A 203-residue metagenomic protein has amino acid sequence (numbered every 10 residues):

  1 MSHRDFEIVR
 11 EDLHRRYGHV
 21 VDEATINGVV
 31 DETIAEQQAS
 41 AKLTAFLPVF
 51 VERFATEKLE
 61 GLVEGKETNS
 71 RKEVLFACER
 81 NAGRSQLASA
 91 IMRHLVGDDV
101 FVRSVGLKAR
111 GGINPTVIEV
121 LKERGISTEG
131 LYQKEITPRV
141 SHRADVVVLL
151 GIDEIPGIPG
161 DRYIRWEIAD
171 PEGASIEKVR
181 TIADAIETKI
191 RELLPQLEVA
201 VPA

Functional and structural regions predicted by a protein language model:
H3, E7, E11, R15 (+1 more regions): Phosphate-binding/catalytic loops
D5-I8, D12-R16, V21, T25 (+2 more regions): Basic, alpha-helical nucleic-acid-binding regions used in initiation and control of genome expression
E32, V49, R53-E57, A90 (+2 more regions): Short, residue-level hotspots on alpha-helical faces of the histone-fold and other alpha-helical interaction modules
A39-K66, S70: Short, charged early-sequence alpha-helical segments and their helix-coil boundaries
G61-T137: Conserved active-site segments centered on acidic
R103, V146-V148, I164: Hydrophobic/aromatic beta-strand patches that form the interior of the parallel beta-sheet core in alpha/beta enzyme
V140-H142: A short, aliphatic-rich alpha-helical micro-motif
V148-I155: Short, polar loop motifs at secondary-structure junctions
